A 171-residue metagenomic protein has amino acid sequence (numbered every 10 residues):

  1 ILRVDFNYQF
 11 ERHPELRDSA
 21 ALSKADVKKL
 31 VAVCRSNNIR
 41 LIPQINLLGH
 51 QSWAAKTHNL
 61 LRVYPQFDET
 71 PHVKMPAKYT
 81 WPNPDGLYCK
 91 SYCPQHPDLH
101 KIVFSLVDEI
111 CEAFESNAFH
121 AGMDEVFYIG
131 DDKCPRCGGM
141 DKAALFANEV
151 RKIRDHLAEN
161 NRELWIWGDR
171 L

Functional and structural regions predicted by a protein language model:
I1-L171: Aromatic-lined carbohydrate-binding surfaces of glycoside hydrolases
